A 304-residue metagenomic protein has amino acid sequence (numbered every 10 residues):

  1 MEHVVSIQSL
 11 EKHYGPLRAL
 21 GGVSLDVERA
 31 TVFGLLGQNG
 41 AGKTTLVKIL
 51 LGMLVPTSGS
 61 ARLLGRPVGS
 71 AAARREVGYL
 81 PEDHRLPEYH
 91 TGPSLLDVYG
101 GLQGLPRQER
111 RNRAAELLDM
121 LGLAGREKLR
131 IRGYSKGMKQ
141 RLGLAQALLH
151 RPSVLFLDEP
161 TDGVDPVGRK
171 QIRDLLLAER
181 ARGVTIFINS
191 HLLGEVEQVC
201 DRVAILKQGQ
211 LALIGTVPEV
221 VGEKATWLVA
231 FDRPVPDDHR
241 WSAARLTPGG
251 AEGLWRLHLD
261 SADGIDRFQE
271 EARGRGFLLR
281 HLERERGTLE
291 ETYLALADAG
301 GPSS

Functional and structural regions predicted by a protein language model:
M1-E11, A299-S304: ABC-family P-loop ATPase nucleotide-binding domain
M1-V4, E223, G276: A short, polar/charged loop/turn motif at coil->beta-strand junctions and beta-hairpin connectors
E2-V5, K12-K207, L213: ABC transporter nucleotide-binding domains
G78, L148, L176, V221-K224 (+2 more regions): Hydrophobic aliphatic residues
G92, V217, R286-L289: Structural motif detector for alpha-helix initiation sites
R107, V217, A262-I265: Residues at or immediately preceding the N-termini of alpha-helices
Q171-L259: ABC transporter nucleotide-binding domain
A225-A299: Short, charged/small-residue-rich alpha-helical element at the C-terminal edge of ABC transporter nucleotide-binding
